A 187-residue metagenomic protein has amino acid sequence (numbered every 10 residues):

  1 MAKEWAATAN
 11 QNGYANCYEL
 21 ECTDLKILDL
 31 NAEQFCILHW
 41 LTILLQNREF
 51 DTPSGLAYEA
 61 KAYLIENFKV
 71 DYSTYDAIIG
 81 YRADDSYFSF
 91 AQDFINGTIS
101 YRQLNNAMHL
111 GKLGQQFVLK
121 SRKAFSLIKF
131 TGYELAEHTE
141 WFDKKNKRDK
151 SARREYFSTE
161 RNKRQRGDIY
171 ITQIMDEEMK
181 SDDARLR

Functional and structural regions predicted by a protein language model:
A2-Q11: Short active-site loop/helix that positions an aromatic residue
G13-E19: A glycine-rich, hydrophobic loop/mini-helix early in the fold
E19-R187: Active-site and NAD+-binding cores of ADP-ribose-processing enzymes
